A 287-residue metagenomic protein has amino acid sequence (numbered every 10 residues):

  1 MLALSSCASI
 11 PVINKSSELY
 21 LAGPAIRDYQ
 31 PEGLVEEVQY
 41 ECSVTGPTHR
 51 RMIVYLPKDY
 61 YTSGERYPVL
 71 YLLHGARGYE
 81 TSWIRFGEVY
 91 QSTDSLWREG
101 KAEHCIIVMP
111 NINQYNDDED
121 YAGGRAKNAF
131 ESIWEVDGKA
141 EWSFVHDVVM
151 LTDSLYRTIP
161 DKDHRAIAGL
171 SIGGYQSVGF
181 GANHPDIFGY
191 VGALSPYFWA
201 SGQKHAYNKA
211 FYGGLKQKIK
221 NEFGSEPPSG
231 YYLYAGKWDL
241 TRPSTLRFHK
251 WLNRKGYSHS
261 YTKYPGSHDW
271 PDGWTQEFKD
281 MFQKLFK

Functional and structural regions predicted by a protein language model:
S5-S6: C-terminal motif of bacterial Sec signal peptides marking the signal peptidase cleavage site
I10-K287: Non-catalytic cap/lid and distal C-terminal segments of serine-dependent acyl enzymes
